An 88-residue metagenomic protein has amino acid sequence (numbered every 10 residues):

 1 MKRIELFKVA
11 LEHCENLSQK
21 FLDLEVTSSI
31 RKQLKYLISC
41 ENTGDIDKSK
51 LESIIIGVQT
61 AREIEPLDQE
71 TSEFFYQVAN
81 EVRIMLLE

Functional and structural regions predicted by a protein language model:
M1-I30, A79-M85: Short terminal alpha-helical segments
F7, K35, S39, E63-P66 (+1 more regions): General helical structural elements
E15-R62: Amphipathic alpha-helical interaction modules
S53-E88: Amphipathic alpha-helical binding modules
